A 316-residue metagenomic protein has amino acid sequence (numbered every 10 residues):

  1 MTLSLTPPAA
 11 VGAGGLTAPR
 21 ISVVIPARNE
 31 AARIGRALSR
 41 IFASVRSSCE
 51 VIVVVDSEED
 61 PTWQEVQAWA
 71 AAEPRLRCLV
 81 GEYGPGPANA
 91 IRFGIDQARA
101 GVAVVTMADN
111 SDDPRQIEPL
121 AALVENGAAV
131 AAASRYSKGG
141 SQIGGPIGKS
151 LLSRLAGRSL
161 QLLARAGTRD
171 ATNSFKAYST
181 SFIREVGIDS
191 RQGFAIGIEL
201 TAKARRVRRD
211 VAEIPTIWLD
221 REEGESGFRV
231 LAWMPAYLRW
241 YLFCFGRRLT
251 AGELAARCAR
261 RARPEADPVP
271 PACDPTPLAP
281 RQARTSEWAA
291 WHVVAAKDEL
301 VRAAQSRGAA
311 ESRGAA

Functional and structural regions predicted by a protein language model:
M1-I21, P26, S39, R165 (+1 more regions): Hydrophobic helical membrane-anchoring modules
E30-R33, E58, P87, D113: Donor nucleotide-sugar binding loop of glycosyltransferases
A32-R36, D60-A68: Acidic helix N-cap motif at the loop->helix transition within catalytic regions of sugar-transfer enzymes
S39-S48: Short, acidic, metal-binding catalytic loop of nucleotide-sugar glycosyltransferases
S48-E58, L79-G81: Short beta-strand/loop segment that forms part of the nucleotide-sugar
V55-Q64, N110: A conserved acidic beta->alpha catalytic loop
L79-Q97, V102-V105, P114-F194, R221-L231 (+1 more regions): Acceptor/aglycone-binding surface of glycosyltransferases and processive sugar-polymer synthases
G94, D109, S179, A204 (+1 more regions): Residue-level signature of catalytic and energy-coupling elements of molecular machines, predominantly ATP/GTP-dependent
